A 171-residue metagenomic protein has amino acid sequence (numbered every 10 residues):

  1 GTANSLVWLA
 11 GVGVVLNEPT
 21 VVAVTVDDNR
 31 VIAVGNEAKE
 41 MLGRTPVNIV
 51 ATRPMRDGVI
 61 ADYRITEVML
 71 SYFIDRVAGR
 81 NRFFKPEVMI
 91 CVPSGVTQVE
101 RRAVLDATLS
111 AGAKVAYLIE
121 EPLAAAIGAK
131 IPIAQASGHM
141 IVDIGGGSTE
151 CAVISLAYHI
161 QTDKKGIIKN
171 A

Functional and structural regions predicted by a protein language model:
G1-I144, A152-A171: Nucleotide/phosphate-binding catalytic cleft detector across ATP-hydrolyzing and phosphate-transferring enzymes
T149: Metal-dependent DNA phosphodiester-chemistry modules and their immediately adjacent helices/loops in DNA-processing
